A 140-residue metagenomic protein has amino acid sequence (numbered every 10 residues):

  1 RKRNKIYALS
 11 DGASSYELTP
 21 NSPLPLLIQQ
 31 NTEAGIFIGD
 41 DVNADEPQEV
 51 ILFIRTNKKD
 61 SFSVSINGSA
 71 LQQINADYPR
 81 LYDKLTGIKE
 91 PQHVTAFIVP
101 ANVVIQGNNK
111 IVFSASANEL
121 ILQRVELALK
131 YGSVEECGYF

Functional and structural regions predicted by a protein language model:
R1-F140: Beta-strand-rich recognition domains
